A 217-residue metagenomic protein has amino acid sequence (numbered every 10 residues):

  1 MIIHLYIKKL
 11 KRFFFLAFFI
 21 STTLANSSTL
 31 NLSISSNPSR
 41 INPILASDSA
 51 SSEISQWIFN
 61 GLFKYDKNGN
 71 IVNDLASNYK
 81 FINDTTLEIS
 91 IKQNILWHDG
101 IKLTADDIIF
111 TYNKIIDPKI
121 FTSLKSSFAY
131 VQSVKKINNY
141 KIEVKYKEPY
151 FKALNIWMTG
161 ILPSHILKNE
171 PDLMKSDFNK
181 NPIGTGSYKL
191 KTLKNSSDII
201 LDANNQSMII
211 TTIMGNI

Functional and structural regions predicted by a protein language model:
M1-K9: N-terminal secretory signal peptides that target proteins for export/translocation
R12-T22: Bacterial N-terminal signal peptides
S28-S36, T86-I89, I108-Y112, I142-E143 (+3 more regions): Short, well-ordered beta-strand elements
S33-I82, N113, I120, I183: N-terminal lobe/hinge region of extracytoplasmic solute-binding protein
S39-I44, N70-V72, K152-N155, I199-I200 (+1 more regions): Short, solvent-exposed loop/turn elements at domain surfaces
N78-F121, E143: Aromatic- and charge-enriched surface segment that lines or borders ligand/interaction sites
K80, S126-K168, S187-K194: Surface-exposed binding/hinge segments that line and control ligand-binding clefts or catalytic entry sites
T159-I217: Gly/Pro-rich hinge or "lid" segments in bacterial periplasmic/extracellular proteins
